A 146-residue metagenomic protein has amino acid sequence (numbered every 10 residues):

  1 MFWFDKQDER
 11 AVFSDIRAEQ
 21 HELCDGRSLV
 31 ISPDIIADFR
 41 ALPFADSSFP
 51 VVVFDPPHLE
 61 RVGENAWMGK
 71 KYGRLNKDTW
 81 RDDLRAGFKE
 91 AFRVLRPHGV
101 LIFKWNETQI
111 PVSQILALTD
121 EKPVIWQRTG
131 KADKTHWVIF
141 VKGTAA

Functional and structural regions predicted by a protein language model:
M1-A146: Class I S-adenosyl-L-methionine-dependent methyltransferase catalytic core
